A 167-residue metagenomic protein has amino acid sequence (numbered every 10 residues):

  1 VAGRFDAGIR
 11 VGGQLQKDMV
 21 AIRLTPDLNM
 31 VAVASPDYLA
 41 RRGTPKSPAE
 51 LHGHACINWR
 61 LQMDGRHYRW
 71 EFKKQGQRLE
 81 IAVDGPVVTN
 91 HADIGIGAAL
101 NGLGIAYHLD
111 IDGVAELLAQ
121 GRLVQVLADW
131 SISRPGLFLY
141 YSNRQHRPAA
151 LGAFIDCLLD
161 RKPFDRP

Functional and structural regions predicted by a protein language model:
V1-T89: Acidic, Gly/Pro-rich loop/turn segments at junctions of secondary structure
G8, I57, G104-A106, Y140: Short, well-ordered beta-strand segments
D27, R41, G53-H54, N101-G102 (+2 more regions): Structured helix-beta-strand junction loops
P36, R60, L109-D110, D129: Nucleotide-sugar donor-binding loop of glycosyltransferases
A49, I96-G97, G152: Alpha-helical segments flanking ligand/cofactor-binding loops in enzyme cores
W59, A106, Q125-V126, R166: A local structural micro-motif
E80-Q125, S131-I132: Hydrophobic hinge/microswitch elements
I111-Q120, D129-P167: C-terminal effector-binding regulatory domain of bacterial HTH transcription factors
